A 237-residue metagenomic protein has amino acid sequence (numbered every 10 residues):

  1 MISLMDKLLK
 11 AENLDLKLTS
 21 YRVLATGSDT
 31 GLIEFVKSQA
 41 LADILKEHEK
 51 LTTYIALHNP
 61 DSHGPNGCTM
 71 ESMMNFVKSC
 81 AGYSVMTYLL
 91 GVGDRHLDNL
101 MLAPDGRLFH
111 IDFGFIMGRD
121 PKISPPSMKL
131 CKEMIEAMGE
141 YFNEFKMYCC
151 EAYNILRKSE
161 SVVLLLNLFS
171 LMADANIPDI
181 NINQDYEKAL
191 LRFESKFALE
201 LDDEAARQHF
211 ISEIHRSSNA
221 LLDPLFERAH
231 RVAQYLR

Functional and structural regions predicted by a protein language model:
M1-G82, L97, L102-R237: ATP-dependent kinase catalytic cores of phosphoinositide-metabolizing enzymes and PI3K-like protein kinases
G91, H96-L97: Canonical protein kinase catalytic loop motif
